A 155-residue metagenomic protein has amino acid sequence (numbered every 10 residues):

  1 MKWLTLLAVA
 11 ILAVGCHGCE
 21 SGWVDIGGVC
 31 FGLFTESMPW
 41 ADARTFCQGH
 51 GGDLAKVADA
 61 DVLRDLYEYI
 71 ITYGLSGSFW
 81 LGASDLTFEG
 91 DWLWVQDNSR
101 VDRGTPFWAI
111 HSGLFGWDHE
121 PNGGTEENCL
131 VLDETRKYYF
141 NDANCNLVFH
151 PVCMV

Functional and structural regions predicted by a protein language model:
M1-V155: Extracellular, disulfide-bonded carbohydrate-recognition/adhesion ectodomains, dominated by C-type lectin-like domains
